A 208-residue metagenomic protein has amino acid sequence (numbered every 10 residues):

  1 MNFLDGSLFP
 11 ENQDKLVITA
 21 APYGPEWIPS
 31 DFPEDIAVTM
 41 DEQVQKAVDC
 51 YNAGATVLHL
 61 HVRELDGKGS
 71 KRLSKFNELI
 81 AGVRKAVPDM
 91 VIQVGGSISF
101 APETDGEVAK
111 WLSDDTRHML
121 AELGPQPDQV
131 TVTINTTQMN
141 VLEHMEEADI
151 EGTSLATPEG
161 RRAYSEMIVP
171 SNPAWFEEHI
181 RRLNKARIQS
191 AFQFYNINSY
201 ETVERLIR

Functional and structural regions predicted by a protein language model:
S7-D35, D149-L155, R162: N-terminal small/glycine-rich loop or linker at the start of catalytic domains across soluble metabolic enzymes
I18-P22, L58-L60, M90-G96, D128-V132 (+1 more regions): Hydrophobic faces of well-ordered beta-strands that scaffold small-molecule active sites in alpha/beta enzyme cores
P22-E26, V62-D66, G96-F100, I134-Q138 (+1 more regions): Active-site-proximal loop/turn and secondary-structure-junction residues that shape catalytic pockets, frequently
P22-Q45, G96-S113, S165-P170: Active-site mouth loops of central-metabolism enzymes
Q43, C50, H61, V130 (+1 more regions): Conserved, mostly hydrophobic/aromatic
N52-A55, P127: A structural motif
K68-G96, H179, L183-K185: Alpha-helix-loop-beta-strand connector modules within alpha/beta enzyme cores
A101-A109, S113-R208: Conserved anion-binding
